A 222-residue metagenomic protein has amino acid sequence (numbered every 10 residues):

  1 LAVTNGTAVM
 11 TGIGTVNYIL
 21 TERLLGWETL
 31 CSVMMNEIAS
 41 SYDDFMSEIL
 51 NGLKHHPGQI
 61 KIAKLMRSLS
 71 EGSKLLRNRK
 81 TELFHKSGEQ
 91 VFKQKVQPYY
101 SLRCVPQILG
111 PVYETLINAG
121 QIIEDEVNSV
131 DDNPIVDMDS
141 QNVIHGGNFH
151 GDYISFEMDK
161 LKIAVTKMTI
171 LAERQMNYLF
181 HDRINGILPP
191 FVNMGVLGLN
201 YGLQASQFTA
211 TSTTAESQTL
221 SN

Functional and structural regions predicted by a protein language model:
L1, A8, D131-D132, E173-R174 (+1 more regions): Short coil/turn connectors at secondary-structure junctions
L1-L53: Active-site cavity-forming subdomains of large catalytic enzyme subunits
V3, N36-I170: Accessory "access/gating" subregions that flank catalytic or transport cores
V9, G72, T219: Short loop/turn segments at secondary-structure transitions that flank enzyme active sites
T11-G12, Q107, L197: Short, contiguous strand/loop micro-motifs
N17-L20, L24, C31, I62 (+5 more regions): Amphipathic alpha-helix face/heptad-repeat signature
D152-N222: C-terminal catalytic subdomain
